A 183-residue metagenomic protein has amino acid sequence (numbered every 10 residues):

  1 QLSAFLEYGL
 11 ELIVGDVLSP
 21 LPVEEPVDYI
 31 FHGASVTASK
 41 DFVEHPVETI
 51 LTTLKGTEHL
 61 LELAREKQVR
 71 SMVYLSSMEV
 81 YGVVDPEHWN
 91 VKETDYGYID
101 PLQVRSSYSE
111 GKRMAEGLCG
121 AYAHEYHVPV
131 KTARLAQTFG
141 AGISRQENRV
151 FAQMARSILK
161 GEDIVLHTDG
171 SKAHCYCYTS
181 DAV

Functional and structural regions predicted by a protein language model:
Q1-Y8: Glycine-rich phosphate-binding loop and adjoining beta1-alpha1-beta2 segment of Rossmann-like nucleotide-binding folds
G9-E11, P129-K131, V165: Conserved beta-strand segments of alpha/beta enzyme cores
L10, V14-T52, E66: NAD(P)H-binding glycine-rich loop region in Rossmannoid oxidoreductase-like domains and their noncatalytic homologs
E44-E62, S71, V80-A133, Q137 (+1 more regions): Catalytic helix-loop patch of NAD(P)-dependent Rossmann-fold dehydrogenases
A64, A123, I158, L166: Hydrophobic pocket-lining residues that define ligand/cofactor binding sites across diverse proteins
S77: Residue(s) in the substrate-gating loop at a strand-loop-helix junction that position the organic substrate next
S107-E110, L118, K131-T132, I143-R156 (+1 more regions): Substrate-positioning beta->alpha
